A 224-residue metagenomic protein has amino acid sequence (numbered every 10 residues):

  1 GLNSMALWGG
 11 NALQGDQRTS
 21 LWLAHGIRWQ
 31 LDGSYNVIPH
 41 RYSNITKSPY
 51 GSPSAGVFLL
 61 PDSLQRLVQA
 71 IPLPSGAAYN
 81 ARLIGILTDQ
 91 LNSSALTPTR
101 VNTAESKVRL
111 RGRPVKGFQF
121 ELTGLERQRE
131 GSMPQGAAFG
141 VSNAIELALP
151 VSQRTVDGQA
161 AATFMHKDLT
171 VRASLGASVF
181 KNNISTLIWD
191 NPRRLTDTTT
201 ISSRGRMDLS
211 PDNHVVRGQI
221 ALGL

Functional and structural regions predicted by a protein language model:
G1, L13-Q17, R100-S106, R154-G158 (+2 more regions): Residues that define the transmembrane beta-barrel architecture of outer-membrane proteins
L2-L7, I27-L31, K116-F120, E130 (+2 more regions): Repeated loop/turn-to-beta-strand initiation elements of outer-membrane beta-barrel proteins
A6, L91-L96, E105-K107, N143-A148 (+3 more regions): Extracellular loop and loop/strand-boundary signature of outer-membrane beta-barrel proteins
G9-G15, H25-I27, Y35-R41, G124-E130 (+2 more regions): Transmembrane beta-strands of outer-membrane beta-barrel pores
G9-N11, T97-N102, A148-R154, R193-L195 (+1 more regions): Replace "Gram-negative outer membrane beta-barrel proteins" with "bacterial and organellar outer membrane beta-barrel
L13, H25-I27, G112-K116, M165-D168 (+2 more regions): Outer-membrane beta-barrel strand-turn architecture
R18-W22, S34-N36, N44-Y50, S132-A148 (+1 more regions): Outer-membrane beta-barrel translocator domains and adjoining extracellular loop/strand segments of Gram-negative
R82-L91, G136-A144, R193-S203: Flexible, solvent-exposed coil segments and beta strand-coil junctions, predominantly the extracellular/periplasmic
